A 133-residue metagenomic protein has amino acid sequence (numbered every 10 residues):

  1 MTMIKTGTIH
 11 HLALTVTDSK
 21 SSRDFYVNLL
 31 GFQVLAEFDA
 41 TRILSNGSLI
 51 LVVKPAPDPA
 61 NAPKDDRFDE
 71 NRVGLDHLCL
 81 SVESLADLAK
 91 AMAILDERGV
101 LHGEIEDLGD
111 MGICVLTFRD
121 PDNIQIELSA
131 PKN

Functional and structural regions predicted by a protein language model:
M1-K20, L75-L80, K132-N133: N-terminal beta-strand motif that seeds the catalytic metal site of vicinal oxygen chelate
M1-K5, M92-N133: Vicinal oxygen chelate
T15-D58, G109: Core segments of cupin and vicinal oxygen chelate
S21, L85-K90: Short, conserved charged micro-motifs
T41-R42, L78, L116: Residue-level detector of beta-strand structural context in well-folded domains
P59-D66, E104: A short, acidic/glycine-rich surface segment
F68-N71, D76: Helix-adjacent hinge/juxtasegments
